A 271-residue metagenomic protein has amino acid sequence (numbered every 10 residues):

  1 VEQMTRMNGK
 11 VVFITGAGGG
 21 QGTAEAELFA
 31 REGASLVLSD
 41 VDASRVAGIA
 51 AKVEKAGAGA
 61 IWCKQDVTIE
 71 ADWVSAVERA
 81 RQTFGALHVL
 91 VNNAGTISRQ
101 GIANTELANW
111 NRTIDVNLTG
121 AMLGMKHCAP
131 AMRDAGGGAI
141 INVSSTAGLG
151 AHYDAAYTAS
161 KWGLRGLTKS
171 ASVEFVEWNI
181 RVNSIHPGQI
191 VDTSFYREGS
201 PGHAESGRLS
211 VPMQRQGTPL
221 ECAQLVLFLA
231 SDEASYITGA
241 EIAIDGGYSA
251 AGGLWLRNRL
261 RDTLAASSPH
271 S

Functional and structural regions predicted by a protein language model:
R6-V37: Canonical Rossmann dinucleotide-binding motif of NAD(H)/NADP(H)-dependent dehydrogenases/reductases, specifically
F84, M122-M125, Q216-I244, S249-A250: C-terminal substrate-recognition "lid" of short-chain dehydrogenase/reductases
G101-I102, N109-I114, Y196, G207: Substrate-binding pocket helix/loop in short-chain dehydrogenase/reductase
M125-K126, K169: A short, exposed helix-loop element centered on a Lys and neighboring polar residues
I141-G163, T168-K169, V173-E177, Q189: Catalytic loop of short-chain dehydrogenase/reductase
V176, R181, I237-G239: Short, small/polar-rich loop/turn modules that mediate ligand/substrate recognition or access, typified
E177, P187-V211, A251-S271: A glycine/serine/threonine-rich, flexible loop-to-helix segment that serves as the NAD(P) cofactor-binding "lid"
